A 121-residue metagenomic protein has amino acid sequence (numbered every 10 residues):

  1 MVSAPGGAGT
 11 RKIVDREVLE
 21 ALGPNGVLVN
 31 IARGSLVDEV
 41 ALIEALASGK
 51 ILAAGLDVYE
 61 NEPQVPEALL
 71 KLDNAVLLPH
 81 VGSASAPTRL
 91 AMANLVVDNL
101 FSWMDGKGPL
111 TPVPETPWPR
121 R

Functional and structural regions predicted by a protein language model:
M1-A68: Rossmann-like adenosine-cofactor binding region
E62-R121: C-terminal helix-to-coil terminal segments
